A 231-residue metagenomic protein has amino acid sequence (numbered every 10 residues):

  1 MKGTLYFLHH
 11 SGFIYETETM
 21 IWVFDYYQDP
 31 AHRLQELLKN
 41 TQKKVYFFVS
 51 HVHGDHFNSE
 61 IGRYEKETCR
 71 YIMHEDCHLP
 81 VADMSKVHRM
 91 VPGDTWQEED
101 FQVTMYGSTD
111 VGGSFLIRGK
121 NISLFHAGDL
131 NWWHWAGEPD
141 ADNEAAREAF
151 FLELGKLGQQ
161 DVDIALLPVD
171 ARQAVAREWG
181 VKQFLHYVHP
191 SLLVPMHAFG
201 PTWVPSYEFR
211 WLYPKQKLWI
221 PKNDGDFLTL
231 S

Functional and structural regions predicted by a protein language model:
T4, M20-I21, Q102, S114 (+1 more regions): Residues that mark the start of a beta-strand
L5-S11, M84-W96, T109-V111, K156 (+1 more regions): Binuclear metal-ion centers of metallo-dependent hydrolases, dominated by the metallo-beta-lactamase
S11-E16, G113-I117: Short beta-strand scaffold segments in enzyme catalytic cores
G12-F48, V52, S59-R63, L130-Q159: Pre-active-site segment of Zn-dependent metallo-hydrolases
V23-Y27, K43-F57, I72-D76, F125-G128 (+4 more regions): Active-site neighborhood of phospho(di)ester-bond hydrolases with catalytic His/Asp-centered motifs
D29-H32, V52-F57, C77-V81, T95-W96 (+4 more regions): Active-site environment of divalent metal-dependent phosphoester hydrolases
Q35-W96: Active-site HxH/HxHxD metal-binding segment of metal-dependent hydrolases
T109-H186: Active-site-proximal loop/helix segments of hydrolase catalytic cores
